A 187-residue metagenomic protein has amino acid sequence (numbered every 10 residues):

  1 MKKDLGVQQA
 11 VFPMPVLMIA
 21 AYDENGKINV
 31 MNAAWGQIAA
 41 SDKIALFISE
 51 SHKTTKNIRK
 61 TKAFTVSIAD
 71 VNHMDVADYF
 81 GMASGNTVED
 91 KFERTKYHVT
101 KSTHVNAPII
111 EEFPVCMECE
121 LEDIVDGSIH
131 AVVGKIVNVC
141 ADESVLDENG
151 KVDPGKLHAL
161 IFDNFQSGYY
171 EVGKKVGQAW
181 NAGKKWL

Functional and structural regions predicted by a protein language model:
M1-L187: Basic, polyanion-binding surface patches
